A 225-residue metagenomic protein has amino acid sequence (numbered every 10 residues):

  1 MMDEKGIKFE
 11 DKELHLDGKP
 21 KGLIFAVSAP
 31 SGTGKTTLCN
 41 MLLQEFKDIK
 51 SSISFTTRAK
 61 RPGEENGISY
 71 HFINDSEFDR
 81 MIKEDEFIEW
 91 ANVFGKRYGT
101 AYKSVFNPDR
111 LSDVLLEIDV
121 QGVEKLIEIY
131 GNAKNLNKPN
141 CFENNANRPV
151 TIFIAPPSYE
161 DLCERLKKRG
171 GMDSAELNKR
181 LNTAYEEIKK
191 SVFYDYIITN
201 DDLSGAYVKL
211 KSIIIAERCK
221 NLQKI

Functional and structural regions predicted by a protein language model:
M2-K8, K12, E164-M172, K179 (+1 more regions): NTP-dependent small-molecule kinase module
L14-G22: Phosphate-binding P-loop
S28-P30: P-loop (Walker A) phosphate-binding loop of NTP-binding proteins
T33: ATP-binding Walker
T36: Walker A/P-loop
Q44-S52: Post-Walker A helix-loop "phosphate-sensing" segment adjacent to the P-loop in P-loop NTPases
T56-V114, D119-G122: ATP-dependent small-molecule kinase phosphotransfer cores that center on conserved nucleotide phosphate-binding segments
D113-V120, N135-K168: Conserved phosphate-donor/acceptor-positioning beta-strand/loop module used by diverse small-molecule
